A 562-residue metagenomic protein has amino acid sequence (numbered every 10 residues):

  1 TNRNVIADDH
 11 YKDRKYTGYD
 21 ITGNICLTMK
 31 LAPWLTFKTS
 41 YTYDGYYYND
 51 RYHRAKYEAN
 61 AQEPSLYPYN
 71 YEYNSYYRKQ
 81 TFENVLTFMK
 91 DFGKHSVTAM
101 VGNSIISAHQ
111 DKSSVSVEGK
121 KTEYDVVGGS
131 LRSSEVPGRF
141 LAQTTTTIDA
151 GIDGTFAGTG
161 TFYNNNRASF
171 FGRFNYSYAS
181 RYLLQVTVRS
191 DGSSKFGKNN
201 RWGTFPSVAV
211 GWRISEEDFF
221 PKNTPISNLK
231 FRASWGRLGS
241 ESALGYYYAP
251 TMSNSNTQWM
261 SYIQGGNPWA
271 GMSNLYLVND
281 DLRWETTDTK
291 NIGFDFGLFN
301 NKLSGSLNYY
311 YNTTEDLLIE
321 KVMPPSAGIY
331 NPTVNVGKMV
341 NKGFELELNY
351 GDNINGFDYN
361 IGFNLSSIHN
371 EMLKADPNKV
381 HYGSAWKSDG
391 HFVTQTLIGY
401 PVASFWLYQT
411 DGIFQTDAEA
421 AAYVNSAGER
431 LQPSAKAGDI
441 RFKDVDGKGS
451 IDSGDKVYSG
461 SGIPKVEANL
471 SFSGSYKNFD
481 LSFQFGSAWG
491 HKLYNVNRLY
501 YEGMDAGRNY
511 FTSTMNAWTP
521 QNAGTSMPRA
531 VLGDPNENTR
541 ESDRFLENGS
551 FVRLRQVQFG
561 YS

Functional and structural regions predicted by a protein language model:
T1-R54, S65-I398, E537, E541-S562: Extracellular/periplasmic, surface-exposed regions of secreted and cell-surface proteins
E58, Q62, W259-L275, T313-V336 (+3 more regions): Surface-exposed, extracytoplasmic segments of Gram-negative outer-membrane nutrient-acquisition systems
S180, K477-L481: Short glycine/proline-enriched coil/turn segments at helix->beta-strand junctions
G474: Short, structured surface segments that line ligand/substrate-binding pockets
